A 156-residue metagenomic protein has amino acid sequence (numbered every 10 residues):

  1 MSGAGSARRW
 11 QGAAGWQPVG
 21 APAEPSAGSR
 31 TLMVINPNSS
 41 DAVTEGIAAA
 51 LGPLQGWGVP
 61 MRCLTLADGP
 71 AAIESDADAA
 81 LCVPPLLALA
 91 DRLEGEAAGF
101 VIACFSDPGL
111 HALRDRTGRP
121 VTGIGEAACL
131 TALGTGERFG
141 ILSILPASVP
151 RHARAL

Functional and structural regions predicted by a protein language model:
M1-A27, R114-A127: Short N-terminal or domain-adjacent regulatory/targeting segments
R9-W10, W16-P85, I144-L156: N-terminal glycine-rich anion-binding loop in soluble enzyme alpha/beta folds
V83-E137, I141: Glycine/small-residue-rich loop that forms an oxyanion/phosphate-binding "nest" at active or ligand-binding sites
